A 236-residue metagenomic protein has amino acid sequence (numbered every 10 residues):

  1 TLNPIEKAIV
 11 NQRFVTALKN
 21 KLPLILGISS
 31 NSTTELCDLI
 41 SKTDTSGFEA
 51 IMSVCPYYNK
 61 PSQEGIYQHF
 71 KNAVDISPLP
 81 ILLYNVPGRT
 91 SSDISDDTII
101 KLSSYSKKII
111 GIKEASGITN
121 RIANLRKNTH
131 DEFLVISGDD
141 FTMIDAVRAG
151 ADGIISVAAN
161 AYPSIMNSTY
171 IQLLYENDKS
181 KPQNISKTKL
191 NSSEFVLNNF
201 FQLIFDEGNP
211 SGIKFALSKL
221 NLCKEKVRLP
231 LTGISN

Functional and structural regions predicted by a protein language model:
T1, I234-N236: Short, intrinsically disordered, charge-balanced linker/junction segments flanking boundaries in proteins
T1-S91, K101: Active-site beta->alpha loop and helix N-cap motifs at the rims of alpha/beta catalytic domains
K7, N11, L36, I99 (+4 more regions): A general structural signal for well-ordered alpha-helical segments in protein cores
D75-I76, R89-I204: Catalytic alpha/beta core domains of metabolic enzymes, predominantly
V147-A151, F195-L231: Conserved short secondary-structure transition element at the edge of the structured enzyme core that lines
